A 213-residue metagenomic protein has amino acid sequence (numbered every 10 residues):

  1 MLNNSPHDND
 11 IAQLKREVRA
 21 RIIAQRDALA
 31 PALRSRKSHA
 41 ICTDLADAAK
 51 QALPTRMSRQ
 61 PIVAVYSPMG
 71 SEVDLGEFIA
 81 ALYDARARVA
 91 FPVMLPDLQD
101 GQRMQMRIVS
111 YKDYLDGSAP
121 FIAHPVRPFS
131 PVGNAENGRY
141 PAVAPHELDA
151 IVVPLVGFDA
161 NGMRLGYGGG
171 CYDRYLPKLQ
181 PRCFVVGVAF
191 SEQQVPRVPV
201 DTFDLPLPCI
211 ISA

Functional and structural regions predicted by a protein language model:
M1-Q13, E17, D27-A28, N134-I151 (+2 more regions): Surface-exposed, charge/polar-rich loops and edge strands
L2-H146: N-terminal active-site beta-alpha-beta segment that forms phosphate/nucleotide-binding and substrate-recognition loops
S35, P54, G76-F78, R164 (+2 more regions): A generic "cationic amphipathic patch" detector
Y66, P154, A213: Conserved residues at the C-terminal ends of beta-strands
M69-S71, V156-A160: Short glycine-rich anion-binding loops that position phosphate/pyrophosphate groups of nucleotides and phosphorylated
V89, I151-V153: Conserved alpha/beta enzyme-core scaffold
